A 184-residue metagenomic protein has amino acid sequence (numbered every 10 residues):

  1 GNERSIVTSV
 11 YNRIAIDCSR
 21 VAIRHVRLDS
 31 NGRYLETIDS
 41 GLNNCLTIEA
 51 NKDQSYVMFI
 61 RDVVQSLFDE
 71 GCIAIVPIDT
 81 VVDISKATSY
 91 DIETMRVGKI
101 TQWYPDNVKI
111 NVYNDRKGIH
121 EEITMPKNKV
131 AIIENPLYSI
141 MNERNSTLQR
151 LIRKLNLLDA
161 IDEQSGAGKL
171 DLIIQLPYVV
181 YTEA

Functional and structural regions predicted by a protein language model:
G1-A184: Structured, contiguous alpha/beta core segments that scaffold functional sites
